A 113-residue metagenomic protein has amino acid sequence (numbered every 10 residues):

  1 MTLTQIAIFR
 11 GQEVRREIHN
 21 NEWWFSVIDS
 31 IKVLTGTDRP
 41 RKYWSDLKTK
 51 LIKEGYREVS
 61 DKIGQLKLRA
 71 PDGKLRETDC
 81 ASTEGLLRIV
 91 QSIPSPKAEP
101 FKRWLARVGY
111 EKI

Functional and structural regions predicted by a protein language model:
M1-I113: An anion-engaging/catalytic patch
